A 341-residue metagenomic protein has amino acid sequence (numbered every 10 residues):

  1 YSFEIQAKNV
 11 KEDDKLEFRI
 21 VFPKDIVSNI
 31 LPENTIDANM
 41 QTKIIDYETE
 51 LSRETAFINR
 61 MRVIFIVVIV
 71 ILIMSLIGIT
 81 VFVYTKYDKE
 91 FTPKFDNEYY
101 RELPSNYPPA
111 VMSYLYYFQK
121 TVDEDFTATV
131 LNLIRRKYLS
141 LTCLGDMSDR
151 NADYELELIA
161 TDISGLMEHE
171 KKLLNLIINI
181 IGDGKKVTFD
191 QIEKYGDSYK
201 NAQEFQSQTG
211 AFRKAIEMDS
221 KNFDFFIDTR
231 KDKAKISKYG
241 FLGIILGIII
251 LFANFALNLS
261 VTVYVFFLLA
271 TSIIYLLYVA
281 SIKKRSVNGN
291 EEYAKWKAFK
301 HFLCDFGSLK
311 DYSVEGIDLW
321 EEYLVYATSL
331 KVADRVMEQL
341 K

Functional and structural regions predicted by a protein language model:
Y1-K341: Acidic, Ser/Thr/Pro-rich intrinsically disordered cytosolic tails and loops of eukaryotic transmembrane proteins
